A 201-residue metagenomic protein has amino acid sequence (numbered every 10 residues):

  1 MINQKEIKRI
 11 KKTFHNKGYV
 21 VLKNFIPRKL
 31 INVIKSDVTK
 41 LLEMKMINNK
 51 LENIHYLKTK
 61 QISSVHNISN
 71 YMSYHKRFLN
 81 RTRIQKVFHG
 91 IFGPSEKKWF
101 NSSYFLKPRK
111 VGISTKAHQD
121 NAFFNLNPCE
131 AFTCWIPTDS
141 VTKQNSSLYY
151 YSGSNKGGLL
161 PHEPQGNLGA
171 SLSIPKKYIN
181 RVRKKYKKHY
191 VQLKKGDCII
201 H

Functional and structural regions predicted by a protein language model:
M1-K17, K23-A117, F123-L126: Non-heme Fe(II)-dependent double-stranded beta-helix
G18-Y19, G196: Catalytic palm active-site di-aspartate
Y71, F100-N101, E130, Q144-S146 (+1 more regions): Residues that flank catalytic or metal-binding motifs in active/ligand-binding sites
G112-S114, C129-A131, C198-I200: Coil-to-beta-strand transition motifs
Q119-A131, Y186-K187, L193: A short beta-loop-beta micro-motif enriched in histidine and acidic residues
V141-I200: Double-stranded beta-helix
